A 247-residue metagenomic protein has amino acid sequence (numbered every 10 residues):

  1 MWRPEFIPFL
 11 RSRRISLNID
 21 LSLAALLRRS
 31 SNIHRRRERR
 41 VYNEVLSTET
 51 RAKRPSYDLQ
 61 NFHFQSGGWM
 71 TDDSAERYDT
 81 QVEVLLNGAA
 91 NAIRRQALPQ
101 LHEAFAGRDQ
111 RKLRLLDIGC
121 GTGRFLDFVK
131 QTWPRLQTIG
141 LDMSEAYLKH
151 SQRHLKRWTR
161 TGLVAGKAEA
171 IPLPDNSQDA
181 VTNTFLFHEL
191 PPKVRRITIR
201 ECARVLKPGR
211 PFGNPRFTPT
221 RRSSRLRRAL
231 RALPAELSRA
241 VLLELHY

Functional and structural regions predicted by a protein language model:
M1-G68: N-terminal auxiliary segments of SAM/dcSAM-dependent transferases
R77, G88-R111: Conserved alpha-helix/loop element of class I SAM-dependent methyltransferases that forms part of the SAM/SAH-binding
L113, D175-S177, R210: Surface-exposed loop/turn positions
L116, T122-A170: Class I SAM-dependent methyltransferase SAM/SAH-binding core
E169-V181: A short acidic, Gly/Pro-enriched loop at the edge of an enzyme's catalytic core that lines a small-molecule cofactor
A180-K193: A short SAM/SAH-binding and catalytic strip from SAM-dependent methyltransferases
R196, P211-Y247: C-terminal alpha-helical "lid/dimerization" subdomain adjacent to the S-adenosyl-L-methionine
R196-P208: A short glycine-rich, Lys/Arg-flanked "PGG" loop and its adjoining helix->strand segment in the class I
